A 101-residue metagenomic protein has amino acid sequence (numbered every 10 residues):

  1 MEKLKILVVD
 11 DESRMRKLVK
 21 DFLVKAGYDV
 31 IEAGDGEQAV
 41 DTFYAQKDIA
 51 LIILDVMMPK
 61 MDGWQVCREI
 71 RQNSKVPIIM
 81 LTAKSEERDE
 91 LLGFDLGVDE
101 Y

Functional and structural regions predicted by a protein language model:
M1-L7: Non-catalytic signal-transmission and effector/linker regions of two-component phosphorelay proteins
L7, E32-L51: Acidic, metal-coordinating helix/loop segments flanking the phosphotransfer/catalytic sites of two-component signaling
K17-K25: Charged docking surfaces used in two-component/phosphorelay signaling
D35-Q38, D62-Q65, I70, D89: Acidic catalytic/metal-coordinating carboxylates
Y44-K47, E69-V76, L96: Conserved phosphotransfer cores of two-component systems
D55, T82: Active-site residues of response regulator receiver
M58: Receiver (REC) domain active-site loop signature in two-component systems and cognate sites in sensor histidine kinases
